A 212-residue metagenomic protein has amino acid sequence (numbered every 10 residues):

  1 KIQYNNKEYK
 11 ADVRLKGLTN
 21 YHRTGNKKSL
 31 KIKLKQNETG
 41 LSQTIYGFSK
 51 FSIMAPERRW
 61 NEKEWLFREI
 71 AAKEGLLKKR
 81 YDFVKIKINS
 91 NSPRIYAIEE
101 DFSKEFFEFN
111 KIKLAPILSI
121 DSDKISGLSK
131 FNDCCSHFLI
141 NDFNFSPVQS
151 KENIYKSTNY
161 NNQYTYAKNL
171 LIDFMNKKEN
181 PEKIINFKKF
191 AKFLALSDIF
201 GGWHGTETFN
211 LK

Functional and structural regions predicted by a protein language model:
K1-K212: Phosphate/dinucleotide-binding and metal-coordinating scaffold of catalytic cores in nucleotide-dependent enzymes
